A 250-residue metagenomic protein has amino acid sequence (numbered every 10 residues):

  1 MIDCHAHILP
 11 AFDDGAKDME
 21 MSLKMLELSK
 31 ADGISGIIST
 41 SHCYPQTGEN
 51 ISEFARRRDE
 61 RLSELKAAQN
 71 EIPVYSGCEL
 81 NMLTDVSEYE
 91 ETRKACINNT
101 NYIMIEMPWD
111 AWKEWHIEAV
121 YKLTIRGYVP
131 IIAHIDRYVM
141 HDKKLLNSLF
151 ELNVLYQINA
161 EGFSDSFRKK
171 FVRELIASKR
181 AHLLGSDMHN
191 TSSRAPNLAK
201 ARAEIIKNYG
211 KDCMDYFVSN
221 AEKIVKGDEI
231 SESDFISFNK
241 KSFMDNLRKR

Functional and structural regions predicted by a protein language model:
M1-E71: An N-terminally biased module of ancient metal coordination in phosphate/nucleic-acid-related enzymes
H7-L9, H42-C43, G77-L83, P108-D110 (+4 more regions): Active-site beta-loop-alpha junctions enriched in small/polar residues
D18-M21, A55-D59, Y89-E90, I117-E118 (+3 more regions): Charged helix-capping and loop-helix junction motifs
K30, T124, I176-A177: Non-catalytic positions within long, well-ordered alpha-helices that form the structural scaffold/packing of enzyme
E49-Q157, S233, S237-R250: Extended substrate/RNA-proximal surfaces in nucleic-acid metabolism proteins
R180-P196: Short acidic/histidine-rich active-site segments
R202-R250: Mid-to-C-terminal alpha-helical segments outside catalytic/metal-binding sites
